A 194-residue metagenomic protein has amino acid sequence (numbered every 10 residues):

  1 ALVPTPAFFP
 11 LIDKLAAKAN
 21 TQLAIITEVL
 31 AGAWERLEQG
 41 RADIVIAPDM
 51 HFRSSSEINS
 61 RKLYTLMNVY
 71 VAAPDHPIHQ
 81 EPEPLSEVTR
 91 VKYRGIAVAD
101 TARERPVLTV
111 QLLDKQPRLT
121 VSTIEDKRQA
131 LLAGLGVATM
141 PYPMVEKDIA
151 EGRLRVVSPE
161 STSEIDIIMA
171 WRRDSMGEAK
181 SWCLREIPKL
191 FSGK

Functional and structural regions predicted by a protein language model:
A1, M50, A99-T101, R172-R173: Structural motif
A1-R53: Central regulatory/effector-binding core of bacterial HTH transcription factors
A7, P82-E87, S175-K189: Short amphipathic alpha-helical coupling segments at ligand-binding clamshell hinges and other catalytic/signaling
I25, I46, Y70-V71, G95 (+3 more regions): Generic preference for hydrophobic
L37-E38, Q129-G134, M169: Hydrophobic residues within well-ordered alpha-helices
E57-L135, M140, M144-E164, K189-K194: C-terminal regulatory
V71-H76, D166-E178: A bilobed periplasmic-binding-protein/Venus flytrap-type ligand-binding module shared by bacterial periplasmic
